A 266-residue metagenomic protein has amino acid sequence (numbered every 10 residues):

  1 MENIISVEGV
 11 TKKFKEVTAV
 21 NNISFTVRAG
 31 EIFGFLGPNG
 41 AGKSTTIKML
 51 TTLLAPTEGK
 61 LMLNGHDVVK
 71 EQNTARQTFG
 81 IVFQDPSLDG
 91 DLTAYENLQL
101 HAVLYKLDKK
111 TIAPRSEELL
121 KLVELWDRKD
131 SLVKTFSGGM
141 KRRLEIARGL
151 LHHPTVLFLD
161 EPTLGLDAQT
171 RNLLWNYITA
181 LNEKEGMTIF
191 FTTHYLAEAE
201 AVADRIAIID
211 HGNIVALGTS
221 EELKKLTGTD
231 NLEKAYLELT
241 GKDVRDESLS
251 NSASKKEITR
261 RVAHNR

Functional and structural regions predicted by a protein language model:
G59-K70, T74-A75, F79: Conserved ABC transporter NBD signature motif
Q99, V103, K110-R128: Conserved ABC ATPase "signature" region
H153: Conserved catalytic motifs of ABC-family nucleotide-binding domains
L157-D160: Catalytic Walker B motif of ABC-type/P-loop ATPase nucleotide-binding domains
N172-E185: Helical segment within the ABC ATPase nucleotide-binding domain
L217-G218: ABC ATPase "signature
